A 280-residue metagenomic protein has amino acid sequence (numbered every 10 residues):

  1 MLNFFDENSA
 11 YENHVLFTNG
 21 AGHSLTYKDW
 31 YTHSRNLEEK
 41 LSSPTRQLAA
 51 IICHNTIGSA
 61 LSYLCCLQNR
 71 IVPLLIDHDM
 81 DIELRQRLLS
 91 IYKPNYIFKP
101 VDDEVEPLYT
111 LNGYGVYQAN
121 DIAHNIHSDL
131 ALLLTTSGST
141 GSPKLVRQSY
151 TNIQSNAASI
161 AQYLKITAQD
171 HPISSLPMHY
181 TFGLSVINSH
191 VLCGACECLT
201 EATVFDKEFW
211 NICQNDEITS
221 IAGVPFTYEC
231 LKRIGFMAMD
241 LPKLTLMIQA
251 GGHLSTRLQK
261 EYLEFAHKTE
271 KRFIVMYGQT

Functional and structural regions predicted by a protein language model:
D6, I57-L75, I160-Q162, T181-C193: Hydrophobic alpha-helical segments in the ANL/AMP-binding
S9-E12, Y117-T135, S142, K165-H171: Conserved pre-ATP/AMP-binding loop-to-beta segment of ANL
N13-S43, E83, Q148-T151: Conserved AMP-binding/adenylate-forming core of the ANL superfamily
T26-Y27, A131-A158: Conserved AMP-binding A3 loop
E38-D79, S175-L176: Conserved AMP-binding/adenylate-forming
Q86, D103-L130: Flexible, low-complexity linker/hinge segments
Q154-H171, T181-S220: Conserved AMP-binding/adenylation subdomain of ANL enzymes
I218-G223, K232-T280: Gly/Ser/Thr-rich phosphate-binding loop
